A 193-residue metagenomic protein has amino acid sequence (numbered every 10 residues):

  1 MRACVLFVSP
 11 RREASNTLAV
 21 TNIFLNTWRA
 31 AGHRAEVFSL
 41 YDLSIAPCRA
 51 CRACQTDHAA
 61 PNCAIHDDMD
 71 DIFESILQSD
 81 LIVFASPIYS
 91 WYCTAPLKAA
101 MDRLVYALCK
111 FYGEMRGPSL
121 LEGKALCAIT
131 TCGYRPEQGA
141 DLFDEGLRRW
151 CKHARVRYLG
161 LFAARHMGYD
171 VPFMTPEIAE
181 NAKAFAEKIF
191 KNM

Functional and structural regions predicted by a protein language model:
M1-S86, S90-C109, G113, P176-M193: N-terminal beta1-alpha1-beta2 submodule of the flavodoxin-like/Rossmannoid cofactor-binding fold
R2-V5, C127-A128, F162-Y169: A short small-residue
V8-S9, L40, T131-G133, A163: Cofactor-binding loop segments of dinucleotide-utilizing enzymes, especially the Rossmann-like FAD- and NAD(P)+-binding
P10-E13, I88-W91, G133-E137, M167-D170: Short histidine/acidic/glycine/proline-rich micro-motifs that form metal- and phosphate-coordinating active-site loops
G32-R34, A60, G123, R155-Y158: A generic structural signal for alpha->beta connector loops
Y112-R157: Short, glycine-/small-residue-rich phosphate/pyrophosphate-handling segment
E137-Q138, E145-M193: Glycine-rich phosphate/pyrophosphate-binding loop and the adjoining helix
